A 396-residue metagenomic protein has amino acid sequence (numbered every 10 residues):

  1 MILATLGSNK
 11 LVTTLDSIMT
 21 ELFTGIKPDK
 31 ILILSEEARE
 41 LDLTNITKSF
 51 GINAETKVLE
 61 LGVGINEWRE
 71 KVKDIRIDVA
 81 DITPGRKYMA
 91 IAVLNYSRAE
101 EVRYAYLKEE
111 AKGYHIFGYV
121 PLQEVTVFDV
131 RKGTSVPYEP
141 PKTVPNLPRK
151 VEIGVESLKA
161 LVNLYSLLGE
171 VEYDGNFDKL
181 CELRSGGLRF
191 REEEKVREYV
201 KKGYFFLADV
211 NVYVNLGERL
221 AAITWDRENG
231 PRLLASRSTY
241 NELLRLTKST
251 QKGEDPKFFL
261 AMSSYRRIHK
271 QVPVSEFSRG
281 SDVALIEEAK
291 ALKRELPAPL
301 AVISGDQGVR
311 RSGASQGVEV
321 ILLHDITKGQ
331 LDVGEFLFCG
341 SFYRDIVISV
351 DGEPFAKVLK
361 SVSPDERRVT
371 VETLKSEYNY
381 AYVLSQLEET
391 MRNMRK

Functional and structural regions predicted by a protein language model:
M1-D78, I91-V210, N215-E228, R392-K396: Long, low-complexity, Lys/Arg-enriched
E36-R39, G305-V309: Short, polar loop motifs at secondary-structure junctions
L59-V63, D81-P84, E276-G280: Short coil/turn segments at secondary-structure boundaries
E60-G62, Y106-K108, R237, D306 (+1 more regions): Residues at the C-termini of beta-strands that transition into short coil/loop
D78-T83, L233, L300-S304: Short glycine-rich phosphate-binding loop at a beta-alpha junction
V79-R98, V283, Q307: Elongated alpha-helical scaffolds
T126-P299, G308-K396: Feature 3881 marks metal-assisted phosphotransfer/nuclease machinery and their flanking interaction elements
